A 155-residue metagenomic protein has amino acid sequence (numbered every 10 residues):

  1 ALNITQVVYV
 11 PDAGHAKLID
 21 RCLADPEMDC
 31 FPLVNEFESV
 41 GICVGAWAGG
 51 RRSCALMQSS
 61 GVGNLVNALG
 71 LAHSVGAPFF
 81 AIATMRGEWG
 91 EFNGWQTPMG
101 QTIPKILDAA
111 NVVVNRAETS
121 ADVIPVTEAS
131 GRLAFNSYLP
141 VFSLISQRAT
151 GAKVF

Functional and structural regions predicted by a protein language model:
A1-F155: Thiamine diphosphate
